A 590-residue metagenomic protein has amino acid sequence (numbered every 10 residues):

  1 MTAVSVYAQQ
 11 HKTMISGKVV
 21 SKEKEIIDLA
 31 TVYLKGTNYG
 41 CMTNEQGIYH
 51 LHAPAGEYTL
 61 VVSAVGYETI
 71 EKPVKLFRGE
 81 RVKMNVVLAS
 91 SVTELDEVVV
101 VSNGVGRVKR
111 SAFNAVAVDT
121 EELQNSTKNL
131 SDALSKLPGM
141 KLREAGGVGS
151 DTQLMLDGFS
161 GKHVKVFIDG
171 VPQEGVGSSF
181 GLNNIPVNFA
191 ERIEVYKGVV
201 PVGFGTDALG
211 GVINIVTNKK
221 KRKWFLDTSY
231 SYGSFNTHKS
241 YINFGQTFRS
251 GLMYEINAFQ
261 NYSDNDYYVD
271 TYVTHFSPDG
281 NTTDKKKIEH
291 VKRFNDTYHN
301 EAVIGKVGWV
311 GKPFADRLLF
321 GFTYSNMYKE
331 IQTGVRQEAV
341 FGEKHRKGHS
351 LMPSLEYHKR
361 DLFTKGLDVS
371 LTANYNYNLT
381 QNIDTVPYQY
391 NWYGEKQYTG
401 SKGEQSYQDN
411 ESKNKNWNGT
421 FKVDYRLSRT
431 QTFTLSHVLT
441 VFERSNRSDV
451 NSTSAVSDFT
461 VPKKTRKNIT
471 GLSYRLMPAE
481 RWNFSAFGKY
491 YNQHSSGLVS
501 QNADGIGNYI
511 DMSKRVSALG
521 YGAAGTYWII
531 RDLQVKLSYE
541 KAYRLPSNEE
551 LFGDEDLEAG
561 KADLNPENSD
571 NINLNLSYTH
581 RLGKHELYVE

Functional and structural regions predicted by a protein language model:
K18-E25, A30-K35, S63-Y67, F77 (+2 more regions): Short, acidic, small-residue-rich periplasmic hinge/interaction motif at the N-terminus of Gram-negative outer-membrane
N38-I48: Short, acidic Ser/Thr/Gly-rich low-complexity loop/linker segments typical of extracellular and cell-surface proteins
H50-H52, V171-G198: Short acidic/polar hinge/loop motifs at secondary-structure boundaries that mediate gating or recognition
R81-V87, L130-A133, S150-M155, F167 (+5 more regions): N-terminal periplasmic accessory domains that precede and gate Gram-negative outer-membrane beta-barrel machines
A115, S131-P172: Extracytoplasmic beta-strand/coil segments of soluble accessory domains associated with Gram-negative outer-membrane
R222, S231, T247-R336: Periplasmic-side early beta-strands and strand-to-turn transitions of outer-membrane beta-barrels
I242-N243, Y267-H275, E330-A339, N382-Y390 (+3 more regions): Outer-membrane beta-barrel translocator domains and adjoining extracellular loop/strand segments of Gram-negative
I304-M327, R346-G505, I510-E540, L576 (+1 more regions): Face-selective signature of the C-terminal outer-membrane beta-barrel domain
